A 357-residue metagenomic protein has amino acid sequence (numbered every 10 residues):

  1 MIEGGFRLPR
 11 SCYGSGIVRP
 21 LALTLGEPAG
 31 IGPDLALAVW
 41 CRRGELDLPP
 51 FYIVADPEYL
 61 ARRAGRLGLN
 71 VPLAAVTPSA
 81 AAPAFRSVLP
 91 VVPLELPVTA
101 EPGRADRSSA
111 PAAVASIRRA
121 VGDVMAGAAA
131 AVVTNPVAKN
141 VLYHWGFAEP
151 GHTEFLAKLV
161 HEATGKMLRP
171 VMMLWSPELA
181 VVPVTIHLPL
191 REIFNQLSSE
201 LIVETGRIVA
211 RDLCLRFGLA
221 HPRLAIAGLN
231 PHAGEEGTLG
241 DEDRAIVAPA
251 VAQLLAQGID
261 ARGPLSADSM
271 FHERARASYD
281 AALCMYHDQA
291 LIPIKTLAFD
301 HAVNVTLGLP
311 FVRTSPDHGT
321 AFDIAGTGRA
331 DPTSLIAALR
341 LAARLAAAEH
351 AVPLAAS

Functional and structural regions predicted by a protein language model:
I2-G4, C12-E154, Q196-M285, Q289-V312 (+2 more regions): Contiguous, glycine/small-aliphatic-enriched amphipathic segments in soluble metabolic enzymes
F51, T153, P170-V171, L179-V182: Small-molecule pocket liners
L67-G68, V160-T164, L188, F217: A broad structural signal for alpha-helix termini and local helix breaks/kinks
K158-V171, W175-L179, L309-D323: Short, flexible loop segments at boundaries between secondary-structure elements
L174-V203: Ligand-binding beta-strand-loop-alpha-helix segment within the catalytic cores of soluble metabolic enzymes
